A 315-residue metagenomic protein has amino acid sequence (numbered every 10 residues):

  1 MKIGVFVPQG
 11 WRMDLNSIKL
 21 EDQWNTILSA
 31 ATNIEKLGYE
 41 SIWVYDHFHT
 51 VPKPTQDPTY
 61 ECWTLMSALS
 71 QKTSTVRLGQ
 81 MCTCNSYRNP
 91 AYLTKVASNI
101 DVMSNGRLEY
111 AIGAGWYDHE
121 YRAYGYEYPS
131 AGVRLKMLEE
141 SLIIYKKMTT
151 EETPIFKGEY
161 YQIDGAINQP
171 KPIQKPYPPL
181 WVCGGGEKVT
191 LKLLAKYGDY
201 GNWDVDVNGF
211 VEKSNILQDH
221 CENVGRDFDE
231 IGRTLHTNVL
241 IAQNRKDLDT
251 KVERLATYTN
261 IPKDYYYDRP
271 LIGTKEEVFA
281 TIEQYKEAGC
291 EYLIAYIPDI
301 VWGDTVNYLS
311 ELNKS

Functional and structural regions predicted by a protein language model:
M1-K72, P176-P178, I300: N-terminal beta1-alpha1-beta2 module of alpha/beta enzyme domains
I3-V7, I42-V44, R77-Q80, L108-I112 (+4 more regions): Hydrophobic faces of well-ordered beta-strands that scaffold small-molecule active sites in alpha/beta enzyme cores
V7, G132-P172, D204-E291, I300-N307: An alpha-helical appendage that flanks or caps ligand/catalytic pockets
Q9-N25, T83-A91, P176-G186, L240 (+1 more regions): Active-site mouth loops of central-metabolism enzymes
E21-I34, L93-V96, G184-K196, T250-R254 (+1 more regions): Short, acidic/polar
E35-K36, M66-T75, A97, D101-R107 (+3 more regions): Acidic (Asp/Glu)-rich catalytic clusters
T55-G79, M137-I144, M148, N307-S315: Alpha-helix-loop-beta-strand connector modules within alpha/beta enzyme cores
S86-Y197, D229: Internal, glycine-rich beta/alpha segment that forms the wall or movable "lid" of small-molecule/cofactor binding
